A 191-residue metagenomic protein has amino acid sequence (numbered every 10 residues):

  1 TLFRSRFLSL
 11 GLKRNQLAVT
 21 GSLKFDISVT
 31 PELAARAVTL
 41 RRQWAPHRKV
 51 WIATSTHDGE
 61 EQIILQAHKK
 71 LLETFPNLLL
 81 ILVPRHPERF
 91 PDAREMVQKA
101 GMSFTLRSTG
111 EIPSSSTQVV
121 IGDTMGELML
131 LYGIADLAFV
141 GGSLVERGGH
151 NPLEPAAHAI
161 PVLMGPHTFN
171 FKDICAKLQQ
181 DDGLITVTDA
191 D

Functional and structural regions predicted by a protein language model:
T1-D191: Nucleotide-activated sugar donor-binding and catalytic core shared by glycosyltransferases and related lipid-linked
